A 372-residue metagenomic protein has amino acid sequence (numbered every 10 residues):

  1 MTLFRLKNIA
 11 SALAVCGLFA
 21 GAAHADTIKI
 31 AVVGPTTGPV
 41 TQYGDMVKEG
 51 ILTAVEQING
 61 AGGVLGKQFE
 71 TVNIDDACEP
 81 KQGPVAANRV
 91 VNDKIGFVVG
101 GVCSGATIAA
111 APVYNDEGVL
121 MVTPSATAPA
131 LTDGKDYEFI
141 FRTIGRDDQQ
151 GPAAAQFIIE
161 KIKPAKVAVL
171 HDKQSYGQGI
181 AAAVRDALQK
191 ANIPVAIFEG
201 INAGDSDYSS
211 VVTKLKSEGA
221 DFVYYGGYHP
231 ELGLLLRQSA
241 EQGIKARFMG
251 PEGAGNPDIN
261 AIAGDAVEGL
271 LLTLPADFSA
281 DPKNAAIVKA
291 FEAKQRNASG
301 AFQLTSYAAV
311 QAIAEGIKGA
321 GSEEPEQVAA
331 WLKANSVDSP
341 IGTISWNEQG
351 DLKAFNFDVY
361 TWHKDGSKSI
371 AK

Functional and structural regions predicted by a protein language model:
T2-L13, A25-K372: Extracytosolic ligand-binding ectodomains
F19-A25: Sec/Tat signal peptide C-region and signal peptidase I cleavage site
